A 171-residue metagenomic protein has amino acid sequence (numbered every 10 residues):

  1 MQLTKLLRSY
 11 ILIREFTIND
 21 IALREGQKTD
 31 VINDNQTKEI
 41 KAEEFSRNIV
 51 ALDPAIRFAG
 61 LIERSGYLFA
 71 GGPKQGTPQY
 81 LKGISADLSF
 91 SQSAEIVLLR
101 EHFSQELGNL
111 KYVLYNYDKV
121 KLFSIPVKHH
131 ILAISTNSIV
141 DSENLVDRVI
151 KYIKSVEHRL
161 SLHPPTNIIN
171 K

Functional and structural regions predicted by a protein language model:
Q2-K171: Non-catalytic interaction/Regulatory regions outside core domains
